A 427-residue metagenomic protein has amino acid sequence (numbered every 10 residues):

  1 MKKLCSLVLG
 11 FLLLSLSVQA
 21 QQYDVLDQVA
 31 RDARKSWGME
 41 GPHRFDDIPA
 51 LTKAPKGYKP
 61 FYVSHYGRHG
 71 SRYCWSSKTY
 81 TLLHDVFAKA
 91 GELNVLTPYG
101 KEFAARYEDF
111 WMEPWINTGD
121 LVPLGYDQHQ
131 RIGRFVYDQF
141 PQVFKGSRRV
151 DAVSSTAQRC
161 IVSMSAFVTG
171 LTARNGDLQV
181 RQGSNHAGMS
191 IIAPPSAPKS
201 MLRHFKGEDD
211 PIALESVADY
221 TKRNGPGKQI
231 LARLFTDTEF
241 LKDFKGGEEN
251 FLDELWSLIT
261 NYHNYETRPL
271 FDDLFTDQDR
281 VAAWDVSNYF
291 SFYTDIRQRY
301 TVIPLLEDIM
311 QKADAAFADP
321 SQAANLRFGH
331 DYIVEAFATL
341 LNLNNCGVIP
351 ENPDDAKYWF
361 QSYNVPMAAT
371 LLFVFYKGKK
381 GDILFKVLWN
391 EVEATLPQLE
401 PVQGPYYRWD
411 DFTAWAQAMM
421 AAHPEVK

Functional and structural regions predicted by a protein language model:
M1-Q22: Bacterial Sec-dependent N-terminal signal peptides
Q21-R149, S155-N325, G329-K427: Signature for phosphate-centric chemistry
